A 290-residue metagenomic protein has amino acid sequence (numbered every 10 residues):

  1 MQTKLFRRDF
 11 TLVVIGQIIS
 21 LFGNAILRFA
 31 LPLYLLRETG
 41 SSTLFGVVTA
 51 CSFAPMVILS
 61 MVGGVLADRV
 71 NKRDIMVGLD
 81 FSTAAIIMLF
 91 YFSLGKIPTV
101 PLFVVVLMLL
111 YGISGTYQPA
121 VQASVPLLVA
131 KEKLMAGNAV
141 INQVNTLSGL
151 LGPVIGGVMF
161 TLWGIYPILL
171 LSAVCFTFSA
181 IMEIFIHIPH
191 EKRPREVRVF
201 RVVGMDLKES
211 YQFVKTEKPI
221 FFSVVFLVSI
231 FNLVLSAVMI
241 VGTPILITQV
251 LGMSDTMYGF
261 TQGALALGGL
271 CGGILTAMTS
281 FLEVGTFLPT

Functional and structural regions predicted by a protein language model:
M1-F10, P189-V225: Juxtamembrane intracellular "pre-TM" segments in multi-pass secondary transporters
T11-F29, C51-V65, N71-I86, L102-F160 (+7 more regions): Substrate-agnostic recognition of the 12-TM MFS/MFS-like secondary transporter fold
A30-T43, V241-D255: Short amphipathic helix-loop junctions that connect adjacent transmembrane helices in Major Facilitator Superfamily/SLC
P32-T39, F90-G95, L151-A173, Q249-V250 (+1 more regions): Transmembrane alpha-helix termini and helix-breaking/packing motifs in multi-pass membrane transporters
L44, V48-T49, G137, I141 (+2 more regions): Hydrophobic positions within alpha-helical transmembrane segments of Major Facilitator Superfamily-type secondary
I75, L89, K208, K215 (+1 more regions): C-terminal transmembrane bundle of multi-pass solute transporters/carriers
F81-I97: C-terminal ends and interior cores of transmembrane alpha-helices in multi-pass membrane transporters/permeases
A123, L127, L169-R201, L282: Helix-loop junctions on the cytosolic side of multi-pass membrane transporters, especially the intracellular loop
